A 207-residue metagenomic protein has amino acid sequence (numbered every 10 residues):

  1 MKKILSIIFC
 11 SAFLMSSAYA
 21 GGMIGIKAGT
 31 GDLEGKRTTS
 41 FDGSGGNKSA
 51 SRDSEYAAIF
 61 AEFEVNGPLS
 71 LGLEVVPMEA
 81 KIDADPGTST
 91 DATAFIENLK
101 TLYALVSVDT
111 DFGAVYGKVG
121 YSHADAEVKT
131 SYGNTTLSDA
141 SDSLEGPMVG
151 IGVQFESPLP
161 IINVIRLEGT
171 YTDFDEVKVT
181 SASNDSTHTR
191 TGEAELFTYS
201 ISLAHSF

Functional and structural regions predicted by a protein language model:
M1-M23: Cleavable N-terminal export/targeting peptides
A20-D32: Transmembrane beta-strand segments of Gram-negative outer membrane beta-barrel proteins
G21-M23, A194-F207: Outer-membrane beta-barrel "beta-signal"
T30-D32, A57-G133, D142, G146 (+2 more regions): Gram-negative (and chloroplast) outer-membrane scaffold detector with strong preference for beta-barrel transmembrane
D32-T39: Short, solvent-exposed loop/turn elements at domain surfaces
D42-S49, P86-T93, Y132-S141, N184-T191: Extracellular loop and loop/strand-boundary signature of outer-membrane beta-barrel proteins
G46-A58: Short catalytic helix/loop segments, enriched in acidic residues and glycine and frequently bearing histidine
K129-N184: A generic hydrophobic-segment detector
